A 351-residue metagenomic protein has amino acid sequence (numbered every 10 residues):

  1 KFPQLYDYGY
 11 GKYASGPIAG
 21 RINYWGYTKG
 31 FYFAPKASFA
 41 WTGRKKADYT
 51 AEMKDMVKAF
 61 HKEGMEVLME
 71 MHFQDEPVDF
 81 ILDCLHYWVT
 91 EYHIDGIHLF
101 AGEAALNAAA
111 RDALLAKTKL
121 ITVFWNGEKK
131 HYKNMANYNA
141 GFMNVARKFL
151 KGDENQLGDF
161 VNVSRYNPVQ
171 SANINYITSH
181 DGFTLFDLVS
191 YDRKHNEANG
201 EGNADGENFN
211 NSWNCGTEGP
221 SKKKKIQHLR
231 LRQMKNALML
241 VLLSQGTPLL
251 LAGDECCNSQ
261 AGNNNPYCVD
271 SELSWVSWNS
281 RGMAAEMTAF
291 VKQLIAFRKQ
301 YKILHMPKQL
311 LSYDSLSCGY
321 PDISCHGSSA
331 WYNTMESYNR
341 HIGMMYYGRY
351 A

Functional and structural regions predicted by a protein language model:
K1-Y24, G182, F186, S190-K194: Carboxylate/His-rich catalytic cores and anion/metal-binding grooves
P3, P35, F100: Conserved residues at the C-terminal ends of beta-strands
Y10-K62, F73-E91, A198-G219, D270-L273: Aromatic- and acidic-residue-enriched carbohydrate-binding clefts of CAZyme catalytic domains
K46-K130: Active-site neighborhood of glycoside hydrolase catalytic domains
E52-M56, I81-W88, R230-V241, Q245 (+1 more regions): Alpha-helical packing segments of well-folded alpha/beta enzyme cores
L106-A252, C256, N265-V269, K302-Q309 (+2 more regions): Conserved alpha/beta catalytic core and glycan-binding cleft of carbohydrate-active enzymes
R281-L311, G327: Aromatic- and carboxylate-lined catalytic core of secreted/periplasmic carbohydrate-active enzymes
I323-A351: Carbohydrate-binding surface patches
